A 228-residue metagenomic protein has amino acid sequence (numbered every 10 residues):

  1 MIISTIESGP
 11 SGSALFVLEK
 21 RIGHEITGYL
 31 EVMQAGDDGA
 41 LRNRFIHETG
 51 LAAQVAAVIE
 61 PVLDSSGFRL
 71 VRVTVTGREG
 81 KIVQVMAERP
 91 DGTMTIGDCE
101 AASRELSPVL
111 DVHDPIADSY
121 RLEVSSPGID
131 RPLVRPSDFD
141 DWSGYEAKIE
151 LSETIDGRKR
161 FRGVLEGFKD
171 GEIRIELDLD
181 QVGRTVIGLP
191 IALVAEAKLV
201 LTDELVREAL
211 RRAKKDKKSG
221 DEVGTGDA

Functional and structural regions predicted by a protein language model:
M1-L199, D203-A228: Short Lys/Arg-rich amphipathic alpha-helical segments
